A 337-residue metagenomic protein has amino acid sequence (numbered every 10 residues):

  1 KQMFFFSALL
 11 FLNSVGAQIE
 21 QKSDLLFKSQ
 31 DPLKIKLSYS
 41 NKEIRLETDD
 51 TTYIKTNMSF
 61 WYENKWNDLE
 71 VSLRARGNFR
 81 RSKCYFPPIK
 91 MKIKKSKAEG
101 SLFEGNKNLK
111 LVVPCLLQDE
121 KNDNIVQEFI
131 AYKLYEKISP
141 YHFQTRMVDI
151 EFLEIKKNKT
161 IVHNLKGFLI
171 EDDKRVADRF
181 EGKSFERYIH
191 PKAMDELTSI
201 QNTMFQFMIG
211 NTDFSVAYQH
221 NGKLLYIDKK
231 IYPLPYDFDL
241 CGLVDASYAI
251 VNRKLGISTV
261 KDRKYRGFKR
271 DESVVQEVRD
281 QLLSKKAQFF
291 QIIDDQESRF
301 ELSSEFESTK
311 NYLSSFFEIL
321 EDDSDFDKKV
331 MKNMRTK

Functional and structural regions predicted by a protein language model:
K1-E20: Bacterial Sec-dependent N-terminal signal peptides
Q18-K337: Phosphate/dinucleotide-binding and metal-coordinating scaffold of catalytic cores in nucleotide-dependent enzymes
